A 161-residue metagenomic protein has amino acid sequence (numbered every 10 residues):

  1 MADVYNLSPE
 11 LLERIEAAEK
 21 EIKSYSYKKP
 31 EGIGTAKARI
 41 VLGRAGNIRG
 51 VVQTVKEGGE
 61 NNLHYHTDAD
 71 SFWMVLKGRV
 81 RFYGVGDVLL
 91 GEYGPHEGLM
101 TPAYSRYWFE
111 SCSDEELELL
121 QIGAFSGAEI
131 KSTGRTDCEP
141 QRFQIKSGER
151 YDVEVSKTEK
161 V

Functional and structural regions predicted by a protein language model:
M1-R49, N62-L63, T136-V161: A short, N-terminal "cap"/entry segment at the start of jelly-roll beta-barrel domains of the cupin/DSBH fold
G46-N47, D68, D87, D114-E115: Short strand-connecting beta-turns/loops that link adjacent beta-strands
Q53-K56, Y65-G84, I122-F125: Short, conserved beta-strand element in jelly-roll/cupin
F72, M100, D114-T133: A short hydrophobic beta-strand segment most commonly corresponding to one strand of the jelly-roll/cupin
D87-A103: Short acidic-glycine-tyrosine-enriched beta hairpin
F109-C112: Asparagine-centered strand-capping/turn motif at beta-strand->loop junctions
